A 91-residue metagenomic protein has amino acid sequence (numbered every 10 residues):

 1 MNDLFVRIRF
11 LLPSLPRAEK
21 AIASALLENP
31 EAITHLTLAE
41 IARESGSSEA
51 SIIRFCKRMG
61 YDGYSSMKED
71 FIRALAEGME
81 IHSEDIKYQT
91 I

Functional and structural regions predicted by a protein language model:
D3-S24, E28-H35, E40-I91: HTH-adjacent hinge/linker in prokaryotic transcriptional regulators
